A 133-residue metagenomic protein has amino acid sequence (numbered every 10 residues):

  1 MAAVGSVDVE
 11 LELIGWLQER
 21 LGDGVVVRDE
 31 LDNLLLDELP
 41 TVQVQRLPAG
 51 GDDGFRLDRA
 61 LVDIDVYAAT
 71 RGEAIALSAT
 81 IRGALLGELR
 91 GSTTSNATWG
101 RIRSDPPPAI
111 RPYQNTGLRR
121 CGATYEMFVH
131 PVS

Functional and structural regions predicted by a protein language model:
M1-G54, E88-A97: Small/polar-rich, solvent-exposed N-terminal microdomains that initiate assembly or binding
A3-V7, A68, P112-N115: Charge-dense, low-complexity intrinsically disordered segments
D52-R56, Y113-T116: Short, solvent-exposed beta-strand/turn "edge" segments of beta-rich domains on protein surfaces
G54, A74-A76, S133: Short acidic, gly/pro-rich beta-turn/loop elements at beta-sheet edges and active-site/ligand-binding grooves
L57-A74, R119-V129: Oligomerization/assembly interface segments of phage tail-like spikes and tubes
A69-L86: Extracellular/virion structural assembly segments
L86-S133: Acidic-leaning, charged glycine-interspersed low-complexity segments
